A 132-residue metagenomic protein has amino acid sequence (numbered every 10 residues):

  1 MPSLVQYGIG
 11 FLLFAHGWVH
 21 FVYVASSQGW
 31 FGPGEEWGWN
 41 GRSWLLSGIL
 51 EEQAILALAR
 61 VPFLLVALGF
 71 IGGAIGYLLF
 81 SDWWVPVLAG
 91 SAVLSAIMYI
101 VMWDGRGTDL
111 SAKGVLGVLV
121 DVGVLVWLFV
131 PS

Functional and structural regions predicted by a protein language model:
P2-S132: Membrane-interface extramembranous regions
